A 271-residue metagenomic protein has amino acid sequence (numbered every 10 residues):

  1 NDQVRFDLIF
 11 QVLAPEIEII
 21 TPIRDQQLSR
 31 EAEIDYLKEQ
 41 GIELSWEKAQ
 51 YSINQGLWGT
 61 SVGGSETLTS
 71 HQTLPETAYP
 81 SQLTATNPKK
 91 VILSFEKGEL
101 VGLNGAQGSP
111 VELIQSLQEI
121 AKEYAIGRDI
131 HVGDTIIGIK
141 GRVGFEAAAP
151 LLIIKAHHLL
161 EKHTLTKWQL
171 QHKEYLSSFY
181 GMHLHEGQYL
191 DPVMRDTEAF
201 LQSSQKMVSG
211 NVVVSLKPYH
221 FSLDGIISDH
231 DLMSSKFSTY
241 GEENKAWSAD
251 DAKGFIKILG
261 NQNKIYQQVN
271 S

Functional and structural regions predicted by a protein language model:
N1-S271: Nucleotide-activated chemistry modules centered on ATP-dependent adenylation/adenylyltransferase
